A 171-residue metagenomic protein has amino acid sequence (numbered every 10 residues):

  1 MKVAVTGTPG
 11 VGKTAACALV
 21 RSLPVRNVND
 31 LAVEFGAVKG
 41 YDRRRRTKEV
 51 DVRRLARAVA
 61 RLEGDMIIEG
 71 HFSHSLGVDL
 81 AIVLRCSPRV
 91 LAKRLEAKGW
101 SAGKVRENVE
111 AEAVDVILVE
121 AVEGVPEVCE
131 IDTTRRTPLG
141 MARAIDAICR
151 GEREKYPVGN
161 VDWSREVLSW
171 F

Functional and structural regions predicted by a protein language model:
V5: Hydrophobic anchor at the beta1->P-loop junction of P-loop NTPases
T8: P-loop (Walker A) phosphate-binding loop of NTP-binding proteins
V11: ATP-binding Walker
T14: Walker A/P-loop
R26-L76, D162-W170: ATP-dependent small-molecule kinase phosphotransfer cores that center on conserved nucleotide phosphate-binding segments
K39-G40, C86-C129, R135: A glycine- and Lys/Arg-enriched "phosphate-lid" helix/loop adjacent to the NTP-binding pocket of small-molecule kinases
M66, A81-V83, V128-E130: Short, well-ordered beta-strand core segments
E123-F171: NTP-dependent small-molecule kinase module
